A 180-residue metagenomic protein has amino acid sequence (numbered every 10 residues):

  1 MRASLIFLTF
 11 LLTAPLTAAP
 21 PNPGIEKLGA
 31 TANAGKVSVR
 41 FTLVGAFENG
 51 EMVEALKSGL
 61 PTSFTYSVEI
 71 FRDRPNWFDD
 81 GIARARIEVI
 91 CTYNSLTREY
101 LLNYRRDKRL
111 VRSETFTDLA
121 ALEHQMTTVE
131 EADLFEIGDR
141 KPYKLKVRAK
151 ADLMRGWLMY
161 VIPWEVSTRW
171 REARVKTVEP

Functional and structural regions predicted by a protein language model:
S4-P15: Bacterial N-terminal signal peptides
A18-T62, F71, P180: N-terminal onset of structured domains
K27-G29, V53, F78, A132-E136: Beta-strand-rich interaction surfaces with strong enrichment in secreted/lumenal proteins
A30-V37, Y93-T97, F135-L145: A short, structured loop/turn motif at beta-sheet edges
S38-L43, S95, L102-D107, E114-E136: A beta-strand/beta-hairpin structural motif
S38-V44, T65-S67, I90, K144-R148: Beta-strand secondary-structure signal
N49-F116: Structured domain cores in non-transmembrane regions
A132-P180: Glycine-rich, aromatic-bearing surface loops/beta-hairpins
